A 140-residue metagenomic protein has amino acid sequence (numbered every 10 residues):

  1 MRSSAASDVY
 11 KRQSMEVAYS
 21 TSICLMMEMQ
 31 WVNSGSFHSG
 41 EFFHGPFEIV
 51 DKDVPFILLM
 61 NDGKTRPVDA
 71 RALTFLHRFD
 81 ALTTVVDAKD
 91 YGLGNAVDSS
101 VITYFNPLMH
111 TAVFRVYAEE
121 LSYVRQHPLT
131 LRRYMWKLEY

Functional and structural regions predicted by a protein language model:
M1-A6, Y10: Single conserved hydrophobic/aromatic residue that forms the stacking wall/gate of nucleotide- or nucleobase-binding
K11, M15-V85: Internal helical hairpin/lid segments
F37, V86-A88, H127-R133: Flexible, glycine/charged-enriched surface loops at secondary-structure junctions
H44, D90, M135-E139: Residue-level signal for alpha-helical context at structural boundaries
V85-N95: Acidic-glycine-rich active-site phosphate/pyrophosphate-binding loop
N95-Y140: Short alpha-helices
